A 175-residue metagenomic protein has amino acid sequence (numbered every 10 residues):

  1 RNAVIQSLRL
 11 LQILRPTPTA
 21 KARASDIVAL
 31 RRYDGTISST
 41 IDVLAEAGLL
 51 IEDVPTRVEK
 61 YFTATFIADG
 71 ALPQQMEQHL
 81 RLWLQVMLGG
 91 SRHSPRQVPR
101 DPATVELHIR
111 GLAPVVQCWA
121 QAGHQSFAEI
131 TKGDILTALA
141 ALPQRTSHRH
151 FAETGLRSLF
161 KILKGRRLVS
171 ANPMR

Functional and structural regions predicted by a protein language model:
R1-R175: Charge-rich, intrinsically disordered N-terminal extensions that act as flexible nucleic-acid engagement or regulatory
